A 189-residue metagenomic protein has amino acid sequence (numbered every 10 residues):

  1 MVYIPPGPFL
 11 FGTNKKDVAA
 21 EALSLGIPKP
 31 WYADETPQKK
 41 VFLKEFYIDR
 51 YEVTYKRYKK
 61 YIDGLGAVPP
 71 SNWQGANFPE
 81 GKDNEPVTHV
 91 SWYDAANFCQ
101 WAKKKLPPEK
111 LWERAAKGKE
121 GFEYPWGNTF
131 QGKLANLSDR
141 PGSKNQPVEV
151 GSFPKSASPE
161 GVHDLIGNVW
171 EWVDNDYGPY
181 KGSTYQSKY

Functional and structural regions predicted by a protein language model:
M1-L10: Mature N-terminal segment immediately following signal peptide/propeptide cleavage in secreted/periplasmic
I4, I48, T54, Y58 (+2 more regions): Terminal peptide-recognition signature
P8, Q38-K40, E45: Well-ordered beta-strand positions in beta-sheet-rich domains
L10, N14-A19, L23-P30, V68-Y189: Functional-site microenvironments in short loops/helix caps that host divalent-cation chemistry
Q38-K40, D49, P159-G161: Short, surface-exposed beta-strand/loop micro-motifs that present aromatic residues
F46, V53, K59-S71, A102-K103: Short capping motifs at secondary-structure boundaries
